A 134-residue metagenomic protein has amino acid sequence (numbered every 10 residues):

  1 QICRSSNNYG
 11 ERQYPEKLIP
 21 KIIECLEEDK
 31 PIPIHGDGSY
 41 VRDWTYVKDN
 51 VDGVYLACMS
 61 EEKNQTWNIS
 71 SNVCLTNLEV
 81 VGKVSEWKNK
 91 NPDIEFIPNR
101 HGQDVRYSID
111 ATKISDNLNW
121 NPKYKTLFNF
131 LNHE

Functional and structural regions predicted by a protein language model:
Q1, L26-E28: Active-site Tyr-X1-5-Lys
Q1-I2, K63: Conserved Rossmann-fold SDR core element
S6, V41, V105-R106: Glycine/small-residue-rich pyrophosphate-binding loop that anchors the diphosphate of NDP-sugar donors
N8-K21, E28-H35, S39, V47-K48 (+3 more regions): Glycine/proline-rich active-site loop of Rossmann-fold NAD(P)-dependent oxidoreductases
V47, T66, L78-E79, R100-N121 (+1 more regions): Conserved C-terminal active-site "lid" loop/helix of NAD(P)H-dependent oxidoreductases that clamps the redox cofactor
E95-I97: General small-molecule cofactor/ligand-binding pocket signal
K125-E134: Amphipathic terminal alpha-helices
